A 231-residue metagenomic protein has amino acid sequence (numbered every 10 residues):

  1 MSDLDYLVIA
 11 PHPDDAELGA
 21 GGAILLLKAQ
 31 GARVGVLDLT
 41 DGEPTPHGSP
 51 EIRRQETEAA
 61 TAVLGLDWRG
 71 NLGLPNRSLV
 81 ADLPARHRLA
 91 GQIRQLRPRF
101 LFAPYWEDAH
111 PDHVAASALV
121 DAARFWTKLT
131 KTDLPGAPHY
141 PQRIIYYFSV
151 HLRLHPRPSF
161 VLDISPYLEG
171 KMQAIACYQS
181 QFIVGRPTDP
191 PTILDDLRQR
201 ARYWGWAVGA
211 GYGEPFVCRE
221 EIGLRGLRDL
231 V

Functional and structural regions predicted by a protein language model:
M1-I9, V80-V231: Metal-dependent de-N-acetylase/amidase catalytic core
M1-L96, V217, D229: Active-site rim/loop-helix segments in enzyme catalytic domains that contact anionic ligands
